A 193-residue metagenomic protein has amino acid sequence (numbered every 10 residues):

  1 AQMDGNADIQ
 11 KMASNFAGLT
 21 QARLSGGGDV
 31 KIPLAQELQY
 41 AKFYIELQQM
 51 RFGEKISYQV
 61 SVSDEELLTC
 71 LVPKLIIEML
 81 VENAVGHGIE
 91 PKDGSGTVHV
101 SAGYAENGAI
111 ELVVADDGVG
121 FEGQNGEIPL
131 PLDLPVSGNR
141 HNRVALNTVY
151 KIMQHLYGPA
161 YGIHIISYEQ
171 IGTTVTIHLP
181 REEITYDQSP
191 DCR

Functional and structural regions predicted by a protein language model:
A1-H164, T174: Two-component histidine phosphotransfer core
S167-R193: C-terminal end segment of the histidine kinase catalytic
